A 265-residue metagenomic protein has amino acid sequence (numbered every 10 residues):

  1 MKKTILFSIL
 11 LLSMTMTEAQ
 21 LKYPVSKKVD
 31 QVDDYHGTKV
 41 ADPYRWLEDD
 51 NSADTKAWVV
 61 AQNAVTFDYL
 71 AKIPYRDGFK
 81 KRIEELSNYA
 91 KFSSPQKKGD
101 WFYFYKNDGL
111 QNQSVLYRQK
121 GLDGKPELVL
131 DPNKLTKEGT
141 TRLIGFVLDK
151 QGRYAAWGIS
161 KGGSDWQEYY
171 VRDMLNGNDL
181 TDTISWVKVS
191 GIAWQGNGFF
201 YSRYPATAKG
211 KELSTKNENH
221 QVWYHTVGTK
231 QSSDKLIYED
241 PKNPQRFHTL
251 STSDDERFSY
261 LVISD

Functional and structural regions predicted by a protein language model:
M1-T4: Positively charged n-region of N-terminal signal peptides that target proteins for export
F7-S8, S13, T17-D265: Beta-propeller folds
